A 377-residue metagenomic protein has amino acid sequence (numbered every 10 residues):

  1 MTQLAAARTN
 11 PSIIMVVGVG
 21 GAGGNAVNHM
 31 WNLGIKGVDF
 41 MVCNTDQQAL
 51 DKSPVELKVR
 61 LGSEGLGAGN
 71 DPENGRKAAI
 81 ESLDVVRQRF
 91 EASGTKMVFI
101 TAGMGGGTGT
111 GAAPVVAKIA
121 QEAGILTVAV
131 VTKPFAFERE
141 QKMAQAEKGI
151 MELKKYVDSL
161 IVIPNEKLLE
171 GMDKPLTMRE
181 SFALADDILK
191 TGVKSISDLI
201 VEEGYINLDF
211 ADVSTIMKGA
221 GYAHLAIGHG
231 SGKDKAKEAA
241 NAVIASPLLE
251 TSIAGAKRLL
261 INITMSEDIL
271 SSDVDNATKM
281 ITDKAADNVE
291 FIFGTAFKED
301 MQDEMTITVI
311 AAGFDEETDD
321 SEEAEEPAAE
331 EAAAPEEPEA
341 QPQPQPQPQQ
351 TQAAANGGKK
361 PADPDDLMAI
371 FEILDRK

Functional and structural regions predicted by a protein language model:
M1-K377: Tubulin/FtsZ superfamily GTPase core signature
